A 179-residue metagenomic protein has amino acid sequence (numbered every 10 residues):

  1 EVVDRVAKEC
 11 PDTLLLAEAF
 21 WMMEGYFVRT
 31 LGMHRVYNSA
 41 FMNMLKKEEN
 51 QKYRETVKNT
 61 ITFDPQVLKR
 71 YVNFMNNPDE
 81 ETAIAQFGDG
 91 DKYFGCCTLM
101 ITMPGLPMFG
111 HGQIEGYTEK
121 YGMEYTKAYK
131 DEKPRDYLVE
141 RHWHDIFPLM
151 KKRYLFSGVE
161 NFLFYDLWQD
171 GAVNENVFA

Functional and structural regions predicted by a protein language model:
V2, M33, M42-N50, R54-K58 (+6 more regions): Anion-coordinating catalytic cores for phosphoryl-, nucleotidyl-, and glycosidic chemistry
V2-E9, L149: Alpha-helical structural signal in soluble globular domains
R5-K8, F27-R29, T60-Q66, T98-M103 (+2 more regions): A general structural signal for short secondary-structure junctions and capping/turn motifs
A7-K8, L14-Q51, E119-G122, D170: Substrate-binding cleft/loops of secretory-pathway carbohydrate-active enzymes
D12-L16, M33-R35, R70-N73, L106-F109 (+1 more regions): Beta-sheet entry/capping signal
L14-L16, F20, D131-A179: Glycan-recognition and catalytic regions of carbohydrate-active enzymes
V28-T30, K69-H144: Aromatic/acidic polysaccharide-binding cleft in carbohydrate-active enzymes
T56-T60, L99, H142-D145, L149: Residues that form generic nucleotide/phosphate-binding pockets
